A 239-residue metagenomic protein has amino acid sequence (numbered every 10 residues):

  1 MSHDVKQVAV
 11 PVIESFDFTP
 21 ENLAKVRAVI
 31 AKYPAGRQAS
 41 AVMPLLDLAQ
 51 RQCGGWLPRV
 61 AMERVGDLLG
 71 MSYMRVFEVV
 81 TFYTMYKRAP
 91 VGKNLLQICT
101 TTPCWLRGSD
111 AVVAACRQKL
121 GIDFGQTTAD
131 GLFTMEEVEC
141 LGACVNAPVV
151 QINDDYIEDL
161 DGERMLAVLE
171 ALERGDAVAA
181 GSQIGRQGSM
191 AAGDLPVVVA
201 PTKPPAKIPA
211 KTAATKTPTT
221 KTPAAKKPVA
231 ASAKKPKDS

Functional and structural regions predicted by a protein language model:
M1-S239: Signature of N-terminal electron-transfer/Fe-S-associated modules in redox systems
